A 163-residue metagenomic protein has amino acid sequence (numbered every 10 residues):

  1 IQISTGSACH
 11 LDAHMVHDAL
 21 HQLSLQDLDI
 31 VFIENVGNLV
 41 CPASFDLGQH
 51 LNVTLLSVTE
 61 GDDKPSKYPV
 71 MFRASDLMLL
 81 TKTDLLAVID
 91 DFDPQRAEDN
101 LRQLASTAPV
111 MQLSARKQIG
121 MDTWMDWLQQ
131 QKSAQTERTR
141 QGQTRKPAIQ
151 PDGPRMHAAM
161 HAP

Functional and structural regions predicted by a protein language model:
I1-H50, F72: Nucleotide-state-sensitive switch-loop elements of NTP-binding domains
Q2, N52, V110-Q112: Conserved beta-strand scaffold positions in the cores of enzyme catalytic domains, especially in NTP/NDP-utilizing
T5, S57-V58, A115: Cofactor-binding loop segments of dinucleotide-utilizing enzymes, especially the Rossmann-like FAD- and NAD(P)+-binding
H10-A13, H17, I33, P65 (+4 more regions): Amphipathic alpha-helical transducer elements in NTP-driven molecular machines
N38-A108: Conserved C-terminal guanine-recognition region of P-loop GTPase G domains, centered on the G4
L85-G142: Canonical P-loop GTPase G-domain recognition
T139-P163: A short, charged, Gly/Pro-tolerant segment at domain boundaries
